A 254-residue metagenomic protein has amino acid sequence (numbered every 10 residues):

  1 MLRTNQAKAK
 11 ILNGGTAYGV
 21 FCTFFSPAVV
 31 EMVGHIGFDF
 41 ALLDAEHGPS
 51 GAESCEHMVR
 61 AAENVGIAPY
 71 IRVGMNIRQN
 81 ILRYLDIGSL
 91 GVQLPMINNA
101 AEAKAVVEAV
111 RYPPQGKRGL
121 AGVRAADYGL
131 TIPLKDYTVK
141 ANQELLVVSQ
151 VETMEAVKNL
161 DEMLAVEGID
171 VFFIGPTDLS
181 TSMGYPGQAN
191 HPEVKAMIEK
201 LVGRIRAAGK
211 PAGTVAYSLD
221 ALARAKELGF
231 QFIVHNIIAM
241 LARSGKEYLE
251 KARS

Functional and structural regions predicted by a protein language model:
M1-S254: Expand to "…catalyze enediolate/carbanion chemistry for C-C bond making/breaking, isomerization, decarboxylation
